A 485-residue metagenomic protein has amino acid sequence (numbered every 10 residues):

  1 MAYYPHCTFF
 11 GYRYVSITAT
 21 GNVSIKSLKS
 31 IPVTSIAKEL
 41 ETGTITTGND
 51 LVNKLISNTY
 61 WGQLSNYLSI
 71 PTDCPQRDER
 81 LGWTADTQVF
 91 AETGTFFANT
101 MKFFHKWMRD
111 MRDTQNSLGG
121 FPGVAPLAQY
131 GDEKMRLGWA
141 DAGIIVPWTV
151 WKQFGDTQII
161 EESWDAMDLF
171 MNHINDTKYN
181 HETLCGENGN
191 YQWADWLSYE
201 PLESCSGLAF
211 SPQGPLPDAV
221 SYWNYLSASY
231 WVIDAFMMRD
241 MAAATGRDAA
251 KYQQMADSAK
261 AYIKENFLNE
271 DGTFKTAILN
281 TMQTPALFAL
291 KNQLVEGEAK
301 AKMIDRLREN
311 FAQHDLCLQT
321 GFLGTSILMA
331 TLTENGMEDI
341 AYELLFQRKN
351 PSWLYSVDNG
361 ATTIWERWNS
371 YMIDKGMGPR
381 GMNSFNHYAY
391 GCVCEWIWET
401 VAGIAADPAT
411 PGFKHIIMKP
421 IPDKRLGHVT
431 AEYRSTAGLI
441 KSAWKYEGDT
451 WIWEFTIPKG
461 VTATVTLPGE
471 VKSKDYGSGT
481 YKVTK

Functional and structural regions predicted by a protein language model:
M1-R77, K102-F103, P122-A125, Q129 (+5 more regions): Extracellular/oxidizing-compartment recognition motifs
C7, V15-T18, A85-T114, P147-F154 (+3 more regions): Alpha-helical support elements that line or immediately flank enzyme active sites and cofactor-binding pockets
V52-T93, W148-G155, I159-F170: Zinc-dependent metallopeptidase catalytic helix centered on the HExxH motif and its immediate flanking segment
L55-N58, T100-M111, T157-N175, M238 (+3 more regions): Extended, well-ordered alpha-helical scaffold segments
I56, Y60, E203-V220, S370-N383: Surface-exposed acidic, glycine/proline-enriched linker/cap segments that occur as 15-30-residue helix-coil
L68, C74, L118-G143, T149 (+1 more regions): The feature captures the catalytic groove of carbohydrate-active enzymes
Q254, Y262, D339-K485: Non-catalytic C-terminal accessory modules of carbohydrate-active enzymes
Q313-S352, N359: Repeat-solenoid scaffold signature
